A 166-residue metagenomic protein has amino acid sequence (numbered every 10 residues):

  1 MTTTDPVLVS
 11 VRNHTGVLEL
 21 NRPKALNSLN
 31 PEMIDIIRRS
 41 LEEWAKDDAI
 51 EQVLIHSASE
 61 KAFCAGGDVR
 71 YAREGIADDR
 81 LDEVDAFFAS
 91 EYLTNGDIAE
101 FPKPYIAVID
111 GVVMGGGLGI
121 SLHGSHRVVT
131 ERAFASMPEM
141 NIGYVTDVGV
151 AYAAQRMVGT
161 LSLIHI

Functional and structural regions predicted by a protein language model:
M1-H56, G96: Conserved CoA-thioester-binding segment of acyl-CoA-metabolizing enzymes
S57-L93, V113: Glycine- (often His-adjacent) and acidic-residue-rich active-site loop that binds/positions the CoA thioester
I98-I142: Glycine-rich beta-to-alpha active-site loop
D147-Y152: Active-site glycine-rich loop that binds ribose-phosphate moieties when present
A153-L161: Hydrophobic, secondary-structure "cap" segments at the distal end of domains
I164-I166: Conserved small/polar residues in nucleotide/adenosyl-binding loops
